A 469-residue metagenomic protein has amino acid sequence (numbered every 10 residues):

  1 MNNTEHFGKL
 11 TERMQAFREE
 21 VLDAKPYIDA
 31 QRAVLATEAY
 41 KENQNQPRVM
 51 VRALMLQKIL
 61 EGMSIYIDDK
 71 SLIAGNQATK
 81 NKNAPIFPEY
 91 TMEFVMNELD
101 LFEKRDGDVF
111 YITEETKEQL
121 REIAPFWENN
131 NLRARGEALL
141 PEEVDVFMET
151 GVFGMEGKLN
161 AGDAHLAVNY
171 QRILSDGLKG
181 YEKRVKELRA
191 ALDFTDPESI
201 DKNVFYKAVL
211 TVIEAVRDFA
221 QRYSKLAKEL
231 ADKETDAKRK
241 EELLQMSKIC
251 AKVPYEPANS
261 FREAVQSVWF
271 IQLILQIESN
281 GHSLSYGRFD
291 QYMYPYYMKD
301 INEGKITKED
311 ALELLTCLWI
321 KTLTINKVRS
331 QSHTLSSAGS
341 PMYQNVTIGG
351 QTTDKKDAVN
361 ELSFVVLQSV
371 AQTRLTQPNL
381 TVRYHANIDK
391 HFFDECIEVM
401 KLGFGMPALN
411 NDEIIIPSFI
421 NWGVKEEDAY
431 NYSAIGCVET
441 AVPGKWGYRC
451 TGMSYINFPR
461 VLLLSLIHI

Functional and structural regions predicted by a protein language model:
N2-Y206, E242-Q245, I249-I467: Conserved catalytic cores of very large enzyme subunits
K207-D218: Extended non-globular scaffold/tether segments
V216-A220, R288-F289: Helix-boundary capping/turn motifs
R217, S224, K228-A231, K240 (+2 more regions): Heptad-repeat amphipathic alpha-helical coiled-coil interaction surface used for oligomerization/assembly
